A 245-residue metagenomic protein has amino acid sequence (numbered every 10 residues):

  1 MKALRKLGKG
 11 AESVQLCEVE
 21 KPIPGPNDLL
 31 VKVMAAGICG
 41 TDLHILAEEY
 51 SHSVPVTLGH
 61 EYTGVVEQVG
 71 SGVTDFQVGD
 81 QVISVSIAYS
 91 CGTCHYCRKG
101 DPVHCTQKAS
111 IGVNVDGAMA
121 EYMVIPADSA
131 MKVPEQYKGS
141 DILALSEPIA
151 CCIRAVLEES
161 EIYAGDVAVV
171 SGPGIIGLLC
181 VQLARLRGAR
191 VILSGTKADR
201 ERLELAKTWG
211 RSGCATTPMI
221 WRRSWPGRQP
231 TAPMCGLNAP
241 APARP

Functional and structural regions predicted by a protein language model:
E20-A36, A47-H95, P134-Y137: Glycine-rich beta-strand-centered segment in the early N-terminal region that forms part of a ligand/cofactor-binding
T41-L43: Cytochrome P450 core scaffold surrounding the K-helix E-X-X-R motif and the conserved "meander" helix-loop region
D80, E121, S212, M234: Conserved acidic residues
S84, V170, N238: Redox-cofactor binding/interface segments in oxidoreductases and associated redox assembly factors
C91-S171, A198: NAD(P)H dinucleotide-binding glycine-rich loop of Rossmann-like/cofactor-binding domains, especially the beta1-alpha1
K138-R223: Mid-domain Rossmann-like dinucleotide-binding core that forms the NAD(H)/NADP(H) cofactor-binding site
W225-G236: A short acidic, Gly/Pro-enriched loop at the edge of an enzyme's catalytic core that lines a small-molecule cofactor
A239-P245: Beta-loop-alpha module in the N-terminal Rossmann-like domain of NAD(P)-dependent dehydrogenases, especially those
